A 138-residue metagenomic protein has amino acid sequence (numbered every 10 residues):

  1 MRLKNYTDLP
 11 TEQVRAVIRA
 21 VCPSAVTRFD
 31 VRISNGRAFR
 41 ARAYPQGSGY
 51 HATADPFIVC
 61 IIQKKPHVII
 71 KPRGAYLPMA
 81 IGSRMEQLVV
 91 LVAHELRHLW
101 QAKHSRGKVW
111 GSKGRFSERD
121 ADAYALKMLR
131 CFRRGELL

Functional and structural regions predicted by a protein language model:
M1-D8, A16, W100: N-terminal low-structure segments adjacent to metalloprotease catalytic domains across cellular compartments
D8, E12, R84, R130-L138: Long, well-structured alpha-helical subdomains associated with metal-dependent extracellular/ecto-lumenal hydrolases
P10, V89, S117: Hydrophobic (often cysteine-bearing) scaffold residues that line and stabilize catalytic clefts of nucleotide/cofactor
P10-F29: Zn2+-dependent metallopeptidase catalytic core
A41-M85: Active-site scaffold of zinc-dependent metalloenzymes
Y76, A102-W110: Substrate-binding clefts and substrate-entry loops adjacent to catalytic sites of polymer-processing enzymes acting on
V90-K103, A121: Active-site recognition of the HExxH zinc-binding catalytic motif
G111-L138: Post-HExxH zinc-binding segment in Zn-dependent metallohydrolases
